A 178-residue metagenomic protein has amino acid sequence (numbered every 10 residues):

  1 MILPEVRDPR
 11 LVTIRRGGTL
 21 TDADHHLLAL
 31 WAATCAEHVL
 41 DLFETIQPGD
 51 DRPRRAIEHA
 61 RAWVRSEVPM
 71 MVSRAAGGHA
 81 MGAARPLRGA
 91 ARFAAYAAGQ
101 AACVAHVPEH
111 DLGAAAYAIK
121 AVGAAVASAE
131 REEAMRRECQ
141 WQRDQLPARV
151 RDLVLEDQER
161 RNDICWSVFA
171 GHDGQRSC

Functional and structural regions predicted by a protein language model:
M1-C139: Structured binding/interaction patches within domain cores
L20, A124-C178: C-terminal binding/interaction regions
